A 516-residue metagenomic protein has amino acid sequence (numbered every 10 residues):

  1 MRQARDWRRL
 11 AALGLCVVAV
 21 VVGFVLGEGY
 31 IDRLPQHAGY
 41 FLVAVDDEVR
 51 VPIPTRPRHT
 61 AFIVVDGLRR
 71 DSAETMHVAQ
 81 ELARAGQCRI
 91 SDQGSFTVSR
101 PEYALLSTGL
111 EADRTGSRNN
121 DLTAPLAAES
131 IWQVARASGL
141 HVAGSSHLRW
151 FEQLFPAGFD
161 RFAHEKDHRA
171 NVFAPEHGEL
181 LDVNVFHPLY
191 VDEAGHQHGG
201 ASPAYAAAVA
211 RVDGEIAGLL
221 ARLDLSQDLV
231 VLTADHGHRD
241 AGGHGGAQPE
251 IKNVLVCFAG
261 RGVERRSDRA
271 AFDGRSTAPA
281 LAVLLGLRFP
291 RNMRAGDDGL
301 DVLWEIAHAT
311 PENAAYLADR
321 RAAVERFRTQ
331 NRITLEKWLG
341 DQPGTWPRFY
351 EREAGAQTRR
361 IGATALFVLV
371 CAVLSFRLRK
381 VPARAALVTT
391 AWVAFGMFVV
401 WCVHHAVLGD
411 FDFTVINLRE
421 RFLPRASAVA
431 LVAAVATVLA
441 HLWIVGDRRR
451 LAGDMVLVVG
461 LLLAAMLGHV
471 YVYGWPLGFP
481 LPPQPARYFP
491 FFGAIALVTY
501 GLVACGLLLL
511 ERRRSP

Functional and structural regions predicted by a protein language model:
M1-R58, R512, P516: N-terminal secretory/membrane-targeting segments
R9-A11, V21-G23, E152, F159-D213 (+4 more regions): Anion-binding catalytic surfaces of enzymes that hydrolyze or transfer phosphate/sulfate esters
D32-V43, P52-V183, D192, T277-L287 (+1 more regions): Active-site-proximal alpha/beta segments of enzymes that process anionic O-linked groups
L42-T55, A170-E179, D192-L232, H236-H244 (+3 more regions): A long, amphipathic alpha-helix that forms part of the scaffold/cap immediately adjacent to metal-dependent active
L68-R69, L189-V191, H236-H238, G262: Catalytic metal-binding/acid-base residues of hydrolase active sites
R100-L110, G246-F289: Substrate-binding rim/cap in mid-to-C-terminal beta-strand-loop elements of soluble/periplasmic
W304-V368, W392, G396-V399, A465: Phosphate/adenylate-binding glycine loop and adjacent helical scaffold
A354-P516: Alpha-helical transmembrane segments of integral membrane proteins
